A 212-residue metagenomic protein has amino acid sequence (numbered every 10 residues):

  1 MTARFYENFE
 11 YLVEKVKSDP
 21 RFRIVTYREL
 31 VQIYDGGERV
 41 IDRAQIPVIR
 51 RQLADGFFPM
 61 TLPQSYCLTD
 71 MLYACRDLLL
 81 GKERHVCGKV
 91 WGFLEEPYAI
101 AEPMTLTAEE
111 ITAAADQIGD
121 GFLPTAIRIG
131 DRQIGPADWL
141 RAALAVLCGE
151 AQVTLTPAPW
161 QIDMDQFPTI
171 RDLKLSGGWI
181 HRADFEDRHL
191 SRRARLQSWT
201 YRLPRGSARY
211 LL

Functional and structural regions predicted by a protein language model:
M1-R50: C-terminal domain-boundary segment and adjacent tail
Q52-T112, Q117, F122-L123, I127-R128 (+2 more regions): Polar/charged low-complexity regulatory segments
